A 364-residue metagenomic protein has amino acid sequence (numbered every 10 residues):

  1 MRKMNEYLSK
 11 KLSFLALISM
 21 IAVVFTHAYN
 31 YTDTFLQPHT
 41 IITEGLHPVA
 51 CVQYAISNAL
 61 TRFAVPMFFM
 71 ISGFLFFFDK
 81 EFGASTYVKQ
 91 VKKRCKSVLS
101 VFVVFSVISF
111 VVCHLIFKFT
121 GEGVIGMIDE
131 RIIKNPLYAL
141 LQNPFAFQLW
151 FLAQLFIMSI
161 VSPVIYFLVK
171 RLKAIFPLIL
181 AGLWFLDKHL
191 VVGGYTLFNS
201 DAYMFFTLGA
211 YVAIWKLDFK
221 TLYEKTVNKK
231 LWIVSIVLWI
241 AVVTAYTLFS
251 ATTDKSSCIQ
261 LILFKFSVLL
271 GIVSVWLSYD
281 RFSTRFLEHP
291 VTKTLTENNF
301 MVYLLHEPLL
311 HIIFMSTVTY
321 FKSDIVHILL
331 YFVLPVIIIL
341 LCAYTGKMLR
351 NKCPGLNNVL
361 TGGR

Functional and structural regions predicted by a protein language model:
M1-G182, Y320-R364: Membrane-cytosol interface segments of multi-pass membrane proteins, especially ER/Golgi lipid-handling enzymes
N5-E6, K80-K89, F167-L172, I214-K229 (+2 more regions): Membrane-interface junctions at the ends of membrane-embedded or membrane-associated helices
I21-A28, I179-G193, S235-L248, P308: Aromatic-anchored segments of alpha-helical transmembrane domains
Q53-P66, A139-Q154, K188-L208, V243-S274: Interfacial loop-to-helix transition and helix-capping segments at the boundaries of transmembrane helices
V65-F77, F156-V164, H189-Y223, F264-T284 (+2 more regions): Specific transmembrane alpha-helix
D218-K293, D324-I325: Alpha-helical transmembrane segments and terminal signal-anchor/GPI-anchor hydrophobic tails, characterized by long
N298-H311: Hydrophobic alpha-helical membrane segments
L309-Y320: Transmembrane alpha-helical segments of integral membrane proteins
